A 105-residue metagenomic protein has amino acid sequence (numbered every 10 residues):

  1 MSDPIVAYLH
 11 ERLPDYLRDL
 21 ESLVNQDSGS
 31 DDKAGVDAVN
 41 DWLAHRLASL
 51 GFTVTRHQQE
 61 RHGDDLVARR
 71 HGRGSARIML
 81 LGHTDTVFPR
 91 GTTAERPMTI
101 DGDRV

Functional and structural regions predicted by a protein language model:
S2-V105: Acidic/His- and Gly-rich active-site-bordering loop/insert found across diverse amide/peptide-bond hydrolases
